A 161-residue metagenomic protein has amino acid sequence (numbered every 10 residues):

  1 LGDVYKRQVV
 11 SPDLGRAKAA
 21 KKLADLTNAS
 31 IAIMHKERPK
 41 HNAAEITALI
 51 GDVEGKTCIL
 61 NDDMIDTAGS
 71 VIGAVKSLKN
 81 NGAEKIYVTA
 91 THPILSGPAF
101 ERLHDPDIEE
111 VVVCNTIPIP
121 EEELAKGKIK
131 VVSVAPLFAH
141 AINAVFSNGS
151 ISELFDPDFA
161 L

Functional and structural regions predicted by a protein language model:
L1-Y5: Short, small-residue-biased leader/transition segments that mark boundaries at the very start of proteins
V10-P12, A19-K126: PRPP/pyrophosphate-binding module of the type I phosphoribosyltransferase fold
L14-A17, V132: An alpha-helix initiation/capping motif
E101-L161: Acidic, metal-coordinating catalytic segment for phosphate/diphosphate chemistry, firing primarily on the Nudix
